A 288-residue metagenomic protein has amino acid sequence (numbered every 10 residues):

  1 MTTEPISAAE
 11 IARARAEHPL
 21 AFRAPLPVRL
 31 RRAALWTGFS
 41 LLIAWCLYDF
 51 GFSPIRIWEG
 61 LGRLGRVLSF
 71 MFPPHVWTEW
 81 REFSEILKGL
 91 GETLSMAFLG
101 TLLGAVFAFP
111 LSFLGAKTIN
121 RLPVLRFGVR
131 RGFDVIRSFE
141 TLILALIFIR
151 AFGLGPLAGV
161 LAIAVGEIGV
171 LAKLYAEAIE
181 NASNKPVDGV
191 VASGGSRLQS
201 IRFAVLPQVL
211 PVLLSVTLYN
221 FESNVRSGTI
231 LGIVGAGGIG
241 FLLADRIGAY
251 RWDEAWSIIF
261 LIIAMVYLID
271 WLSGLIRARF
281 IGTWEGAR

Functional and structural regions predicted by a protein language model:
M1-L102, L114, T118, I281-R288: N-terminal, non-cleaved signal-anchor transmembrane helix
L87-S95, V129-I136, E222, A244: Alpha-helical membrane-interface segments at transmembrane helix boundaries
F107-L111, A158-L161, V165-I179, S183-V187 (+4 more regions): Membrane-embedded alpha-helices of multi-pass transport/permease systems
L111-A145, L174-E177: Cytoplasmic-entry segments and transmembrane alpha-helices of multi-pass inner-membrane transporters
F133-A164: Generic hydrophobic transmembrane alpha-helix motif, especially the helices
R150, S227-I262, I281-R288: Glycine-rich helix-loop "coupling/hinge" segments at transmembrane-helix boundaries in multipass transporters
A182-Q199, F203-V209, A236: Short helix-to-coil transition segments within interhelical loops that connect adjacent transmembrane helices
R197-L231, D253-I262, I269, S273: Transmembrane alpha-helices
